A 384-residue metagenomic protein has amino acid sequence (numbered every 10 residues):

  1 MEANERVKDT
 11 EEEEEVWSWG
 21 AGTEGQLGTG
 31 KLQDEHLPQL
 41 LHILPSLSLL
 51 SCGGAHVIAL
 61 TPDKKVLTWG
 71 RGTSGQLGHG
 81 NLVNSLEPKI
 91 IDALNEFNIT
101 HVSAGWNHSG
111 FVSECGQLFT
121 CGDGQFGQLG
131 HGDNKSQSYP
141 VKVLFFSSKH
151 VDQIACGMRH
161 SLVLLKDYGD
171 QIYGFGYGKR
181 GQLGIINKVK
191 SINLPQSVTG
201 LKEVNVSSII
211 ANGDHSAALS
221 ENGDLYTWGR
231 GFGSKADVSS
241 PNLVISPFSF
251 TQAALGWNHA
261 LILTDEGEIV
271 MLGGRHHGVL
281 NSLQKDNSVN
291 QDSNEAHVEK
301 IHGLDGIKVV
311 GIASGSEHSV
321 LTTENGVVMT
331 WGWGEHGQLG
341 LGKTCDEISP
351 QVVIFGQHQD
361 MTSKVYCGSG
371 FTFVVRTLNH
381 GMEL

Functional and structural regions predicted by a protein language model:
E2-A93, H101-S103, H108-F111, G130-H131 (+4 more regions): WD40 beta-propeller repeat fold
E2-E12, V16-H36, R71-S85, F119 (+9 more regions): Short glycine/serine- and acidic-residue-enriched loop/turn motifs that recur at repeat junctions
S18, H56-A59, T68, H108-F111 (+10 more regions): Conserved core positions of repeat-based scaffolds
Q39-H42, S51, A59, K89 (+14 more regions): Conserved beta-strand position repeated across blades of beta-propeller domains
L41-I43, D92-L94, L144-F146, V189 (+4 more regions): Surface loop/turn motifs at the tips and blade-to-blade linkers of beta-strand repeat domains
P62-K65, S74, L86-E87, N95-H101 (+15 more regions): Tandem repeat domain/solenoid detector
I245-P247, V289-V309, Q338-V365: Conserved blade-ending motifs and adjacent loop-strand segments that build the rim/top face of beta-propeller domains
W257, L304-E335: Loop/turn-rich, solvent-exposed surfaces of beta-rich toroidal or solenoidal domains
